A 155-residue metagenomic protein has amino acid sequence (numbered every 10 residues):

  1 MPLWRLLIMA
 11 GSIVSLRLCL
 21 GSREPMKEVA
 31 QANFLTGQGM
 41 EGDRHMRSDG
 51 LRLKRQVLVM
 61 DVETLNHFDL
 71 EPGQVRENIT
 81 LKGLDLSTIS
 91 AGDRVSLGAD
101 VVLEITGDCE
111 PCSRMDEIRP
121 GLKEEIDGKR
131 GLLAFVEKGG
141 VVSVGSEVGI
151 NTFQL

Functional and structural regions predicted by a protein language model:
P2-R114, V141, E147, N151-L155: Electropositive, beta-rich accessory/interaction domains or terminal extensions that provide binding surfaces
I105-E137: Flexible glycine-rich active-site/ligand-binding loops centered on an Asp-His dyad
